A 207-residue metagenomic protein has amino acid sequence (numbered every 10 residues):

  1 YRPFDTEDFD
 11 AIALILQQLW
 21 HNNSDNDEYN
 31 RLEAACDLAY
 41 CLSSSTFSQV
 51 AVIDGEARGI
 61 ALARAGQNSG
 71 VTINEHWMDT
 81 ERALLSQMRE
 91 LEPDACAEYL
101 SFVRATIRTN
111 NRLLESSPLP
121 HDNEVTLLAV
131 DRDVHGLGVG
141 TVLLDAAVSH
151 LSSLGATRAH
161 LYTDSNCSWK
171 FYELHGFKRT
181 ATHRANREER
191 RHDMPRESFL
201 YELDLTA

Functional and structural regions predicted by a protein language model:
Y1-E7, Q18, R58, L203-A207: Conserved N-terminal entry element of GNAT/NAT acetyltransferase domains
Y1-L14, D25, A65-G66: A short beta-loop-alpha structural element at the N-terminal edge of CoA-dependent acyl/N-acetyltransferase catalytic
N26-I53, R58, L62, A83-S86 (+1 more regions): Active-site rim helix/loop that mediates acceptor-substrate recognition in acyltransferases
Q67-N123, R187-M194: Conserved acyl-donor/pantetheine-binding loop and adjacent beta-alpha core of acyl/acetyltransferases and related
N111, T141, S165-T182: Conserved active-site alpha-helix within GNAT-family acetyltransferase domains
D122-N123, L151-D164: Conserved GNAT acetyl-CoA-binding A-motif
T126-H135, H160-K170, A185-E189: Conserved beta-strand-loop-alpha-helix junction that forms the acyl-donor binding cleft
V130, G136-S149, L174: Conserved acetyl-CoA-binding loop-helix of GNAT-fold acetyltransferases
